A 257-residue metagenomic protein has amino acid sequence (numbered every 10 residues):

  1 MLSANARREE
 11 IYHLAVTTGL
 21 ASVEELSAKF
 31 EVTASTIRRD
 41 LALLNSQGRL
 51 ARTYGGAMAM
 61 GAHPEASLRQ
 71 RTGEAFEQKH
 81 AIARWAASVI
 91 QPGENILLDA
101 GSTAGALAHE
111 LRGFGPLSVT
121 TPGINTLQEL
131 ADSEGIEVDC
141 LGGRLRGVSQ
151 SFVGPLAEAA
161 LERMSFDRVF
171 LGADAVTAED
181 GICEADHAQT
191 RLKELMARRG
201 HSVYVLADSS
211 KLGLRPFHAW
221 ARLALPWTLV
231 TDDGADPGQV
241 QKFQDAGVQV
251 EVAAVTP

Functional and structural regions predicted by a protein language model:
L2-G101, A108-P116, T120, I124 (+1 more regions): HTH-adjacent hinge/linker in prokaryotic transcriptional regulators
L2-N5, E9-L26, E31, S46 (+1 more regions): Conserved phosphate- and dinucleotide-binding cores of soluble alpha/beta proteins, encompassing both enzyme active
